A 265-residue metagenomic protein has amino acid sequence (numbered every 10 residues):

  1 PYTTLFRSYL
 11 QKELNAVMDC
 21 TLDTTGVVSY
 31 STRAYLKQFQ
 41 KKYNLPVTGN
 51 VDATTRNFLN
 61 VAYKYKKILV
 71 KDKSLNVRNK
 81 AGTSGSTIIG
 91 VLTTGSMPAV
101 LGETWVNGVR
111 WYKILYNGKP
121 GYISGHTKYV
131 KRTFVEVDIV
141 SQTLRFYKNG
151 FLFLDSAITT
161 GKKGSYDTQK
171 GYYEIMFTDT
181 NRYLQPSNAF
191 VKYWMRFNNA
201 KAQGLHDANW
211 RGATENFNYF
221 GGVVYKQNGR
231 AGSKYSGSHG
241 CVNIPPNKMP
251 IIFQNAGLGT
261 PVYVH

Functional and structural regions predicted by a protein language model:
P1-L5: Short, small-residue-biased leader/transition segments that mark boundaries at the very start of proteins
S8, K12, A16, L22 (+2 more regions): Beta-loop motif signature
K12-D19, K37-L45, N60-K64, M97 (+5 more regions): Sec-exported extracytoplasmic/periplasmic mature domains
D23-R33, T48-D52: A glycine-rich, coil/turn loop motif that links secondary-structure elements
Y30-P46, V91-H126: SH3/SH3-like beta-barrel superfamily modules
P46-G49, A53-Y65, L115-F134: Boundary regions of SH3-family modules and the immediately adjacent low-complexity/disordered segments in eukaryotic
K119-G164: A structural motif detector for short, solvent-exposed N-terminal "entry" segments of globular domains
Y166-K170, D179-H265: Exported/periplasmic cell-wall-interacting domains
